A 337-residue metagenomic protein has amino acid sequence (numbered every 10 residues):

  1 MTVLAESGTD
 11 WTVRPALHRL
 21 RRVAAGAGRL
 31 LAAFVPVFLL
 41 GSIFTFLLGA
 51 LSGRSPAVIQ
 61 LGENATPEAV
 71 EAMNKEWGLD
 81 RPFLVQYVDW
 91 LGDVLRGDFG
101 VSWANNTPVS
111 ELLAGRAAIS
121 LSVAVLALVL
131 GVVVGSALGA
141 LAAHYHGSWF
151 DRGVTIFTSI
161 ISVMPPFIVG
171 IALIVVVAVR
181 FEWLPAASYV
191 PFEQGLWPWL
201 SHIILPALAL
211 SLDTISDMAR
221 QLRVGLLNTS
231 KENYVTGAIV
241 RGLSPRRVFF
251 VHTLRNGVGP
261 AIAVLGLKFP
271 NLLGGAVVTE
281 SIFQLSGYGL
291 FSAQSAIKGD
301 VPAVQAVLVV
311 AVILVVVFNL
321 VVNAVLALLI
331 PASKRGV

Functional and structural regions predicted by a protein language model:
V3-A5, T9-V23, D80-S136: An internal, D/E-rich "acidic patch" concept
D10-L48: Charged, compositionally biased N-terminal leader segments and the immediate start of the first structured element
R21-A25, F44, L113-F150, P166 (+1 more regions): Alpha-helical transmembrane segments of integral membrane proteins, especially multi-pass inner/plasma-membrane
V23, A27, L31, A69 (+12 more regions): Hydrophobic alpha-helical segments of integral membrane proteins, encompassing both true transmembrane helices
G28-P36, F83, V125, V304: Membrane-interface helix starts
V35-F44, S159-A172, L265-P270: Hydrophobic alpha-helical membrane-insertion segments
V37-V88, F181-W199: Hydrophobic alpha-helical transmembrane segments of membrane transport/permease proteins and related membrane-embedded
T155-S216: Generic hydrophobic transmembrane alpha-helix motif, especially the helices
